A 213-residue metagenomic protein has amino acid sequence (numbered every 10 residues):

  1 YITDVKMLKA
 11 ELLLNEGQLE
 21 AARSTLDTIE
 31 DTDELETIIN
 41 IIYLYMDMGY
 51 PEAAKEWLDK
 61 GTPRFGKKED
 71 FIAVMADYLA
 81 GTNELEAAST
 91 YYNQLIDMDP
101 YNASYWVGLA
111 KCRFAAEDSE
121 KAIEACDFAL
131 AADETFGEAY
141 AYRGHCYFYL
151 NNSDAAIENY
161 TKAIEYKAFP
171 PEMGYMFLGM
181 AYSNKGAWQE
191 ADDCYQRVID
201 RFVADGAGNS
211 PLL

Functional and structural regions predicted by a protein language model:
D4, E36-I39, D70, S104 (+4 more regions): Start-of-helix register in tetratricopeptide repeats
L8, N40-Y43, V74, G108 (+3 more regions): Canonical tetratricopeptide repeat
N15, D47-M48, G81-T82, A115-A116 (+2 more regions): Register position in tetratricopeptide repeats
T28-I29, K60-G61, Q94-L95, F128-A129 (+2 more regions): Canonical positions in the second alpha-helix
I29-T32, R64, M98, A132 (+3 more regions): Structural marker of alpha-solenoid helical repeat scaffolds
